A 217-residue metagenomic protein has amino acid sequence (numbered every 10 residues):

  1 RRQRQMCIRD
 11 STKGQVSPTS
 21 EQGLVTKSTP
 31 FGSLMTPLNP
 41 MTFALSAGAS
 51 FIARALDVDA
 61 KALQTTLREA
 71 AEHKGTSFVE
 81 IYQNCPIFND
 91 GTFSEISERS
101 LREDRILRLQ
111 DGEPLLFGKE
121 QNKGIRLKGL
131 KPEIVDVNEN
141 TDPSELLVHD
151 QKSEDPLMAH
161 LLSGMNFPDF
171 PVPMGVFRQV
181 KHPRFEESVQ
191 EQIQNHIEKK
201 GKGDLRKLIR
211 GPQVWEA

Functional and structural regions predicted by a protein language model:
R1-R2, G48-A49, H73-T76, D169-P173: Short coil/turn connectors at secondary-structure junctions
Q3-I8: Short, small-residue-biased leader/transition segments that mark boundaries at the very start of proteins
R9-K152: Glycine-rich ThDP/TPP pyrophosphate-binding loop and its adjacent helix/strand module within ThDP-dependent enzymes
D104-R108, L116-A217: Conserved acidic/glycine
